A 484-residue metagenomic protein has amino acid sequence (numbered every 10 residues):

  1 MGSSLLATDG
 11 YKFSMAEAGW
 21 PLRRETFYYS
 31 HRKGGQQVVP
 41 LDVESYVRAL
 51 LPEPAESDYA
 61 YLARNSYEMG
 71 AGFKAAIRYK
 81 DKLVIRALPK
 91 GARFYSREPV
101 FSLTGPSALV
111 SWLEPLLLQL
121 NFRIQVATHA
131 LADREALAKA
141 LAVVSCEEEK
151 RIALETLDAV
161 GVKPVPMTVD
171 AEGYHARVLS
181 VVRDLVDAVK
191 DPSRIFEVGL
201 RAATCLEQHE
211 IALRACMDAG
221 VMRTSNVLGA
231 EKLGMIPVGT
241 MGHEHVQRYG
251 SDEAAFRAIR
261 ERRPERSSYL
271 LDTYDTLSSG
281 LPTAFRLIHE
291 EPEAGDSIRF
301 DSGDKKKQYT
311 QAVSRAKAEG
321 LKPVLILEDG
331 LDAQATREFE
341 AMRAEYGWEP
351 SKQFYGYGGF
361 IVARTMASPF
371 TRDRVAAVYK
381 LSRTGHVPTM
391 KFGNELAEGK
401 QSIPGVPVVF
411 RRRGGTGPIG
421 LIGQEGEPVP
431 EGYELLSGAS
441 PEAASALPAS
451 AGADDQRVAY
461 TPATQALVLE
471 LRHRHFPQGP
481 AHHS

Functional and structural regions predicted by a protein language model:
M1-E265, L277-S278, H289-A294, I361-S484: Ordered alpha/beta subdomains of enzyme catalytic regions
S30, E197-R201, T240-G242, L270-D272 (+3 more regions): A cross-family glycoside hydrolase active-site/sugar-binding cleft signature
V143, I288-P292, M342-P350: Alpha-helix termini
I195, T240, G295-S297, P323 (+1 more regions): Flexible, glycine/charged-enriched surface loops at secondary-structure junctions
A255-T336: Long, repeat-rich segments with strong aromatic
D301-F392: C-terminal active-site-proximal or functional interface alpha/beta core segments in diverse enzymes
